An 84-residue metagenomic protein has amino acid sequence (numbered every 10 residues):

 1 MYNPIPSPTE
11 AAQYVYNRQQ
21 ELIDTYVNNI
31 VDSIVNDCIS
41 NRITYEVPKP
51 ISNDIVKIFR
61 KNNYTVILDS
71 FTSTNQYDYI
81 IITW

Functional and structural regions predicted by a protein language model:
M1-P50: An N-terminal amphipathic alpha-helical segment
S33, S52-D54, S70: Short, flexible coil/linker segments at or flanking structured domains
Y45, F59, I67-F71: Charged, surface-exposed interaction regions in soluble eukaryotic proteins
Y45-D54, N75-D78: Generic structural signal for short, solvent-exposed loop/turn connectors between secondary structure elements
I51-N63: Amphipathic alpha-helical segments
T65-W84: C-terminal edge-of-domain segments
